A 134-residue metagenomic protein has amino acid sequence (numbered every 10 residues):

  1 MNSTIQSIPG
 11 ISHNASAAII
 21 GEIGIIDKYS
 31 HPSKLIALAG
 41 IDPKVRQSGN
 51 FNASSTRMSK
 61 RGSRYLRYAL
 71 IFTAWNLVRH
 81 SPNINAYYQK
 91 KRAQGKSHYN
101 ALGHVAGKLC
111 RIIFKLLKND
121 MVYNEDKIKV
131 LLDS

Functional and structural regions predicted by a protein language model:
M1: Gly/Ser/Thr-rich phosphate-binding loops and adjoining beta-strand/alpha-helix segments that form adenosine-phosphate
T4-S7, H13-Q94, H98, D133-S134: Phosphate-backbone recognition surface of nucleic-acid-processing proteins
P82-S134: Acidic, carboxylate-rich catalytic segments that either coordinate divalent cations
